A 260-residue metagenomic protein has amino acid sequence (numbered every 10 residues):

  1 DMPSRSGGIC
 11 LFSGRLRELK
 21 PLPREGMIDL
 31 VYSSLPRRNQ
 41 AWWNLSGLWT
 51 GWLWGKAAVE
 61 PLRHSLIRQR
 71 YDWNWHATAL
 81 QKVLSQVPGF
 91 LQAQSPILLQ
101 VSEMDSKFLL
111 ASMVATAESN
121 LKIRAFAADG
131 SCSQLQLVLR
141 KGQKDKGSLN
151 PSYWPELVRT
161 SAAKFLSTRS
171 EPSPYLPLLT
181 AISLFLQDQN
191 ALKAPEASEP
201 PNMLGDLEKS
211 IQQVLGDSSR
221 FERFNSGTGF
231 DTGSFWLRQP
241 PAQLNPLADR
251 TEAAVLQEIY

Functional and structural regions predicted by a protein language model:
M2-Y32, L110-M113, E118-I123: Flexible, glycine/threonine-enriched loop-and-boundary segments that flank and lead into catalytic domains of large
G7-L11, G26-S34, N39, Q94-L98 (+3 more regions): Beta-sheet entry/capping signal
L16-P96: SAM-dependent methyltransferase catalytic-core segment centered on the flexible catalytic loop and adjoining short
R37-R38, M104-S106: Short, solvent-exposed loop/turn segments at secondary-structure junctions
A57, R124-Y260: C-terminal non-catalytic scaffold/interaction domains in large multidomain proteins
K82-P88, S106-E118: Short alpha-helix
